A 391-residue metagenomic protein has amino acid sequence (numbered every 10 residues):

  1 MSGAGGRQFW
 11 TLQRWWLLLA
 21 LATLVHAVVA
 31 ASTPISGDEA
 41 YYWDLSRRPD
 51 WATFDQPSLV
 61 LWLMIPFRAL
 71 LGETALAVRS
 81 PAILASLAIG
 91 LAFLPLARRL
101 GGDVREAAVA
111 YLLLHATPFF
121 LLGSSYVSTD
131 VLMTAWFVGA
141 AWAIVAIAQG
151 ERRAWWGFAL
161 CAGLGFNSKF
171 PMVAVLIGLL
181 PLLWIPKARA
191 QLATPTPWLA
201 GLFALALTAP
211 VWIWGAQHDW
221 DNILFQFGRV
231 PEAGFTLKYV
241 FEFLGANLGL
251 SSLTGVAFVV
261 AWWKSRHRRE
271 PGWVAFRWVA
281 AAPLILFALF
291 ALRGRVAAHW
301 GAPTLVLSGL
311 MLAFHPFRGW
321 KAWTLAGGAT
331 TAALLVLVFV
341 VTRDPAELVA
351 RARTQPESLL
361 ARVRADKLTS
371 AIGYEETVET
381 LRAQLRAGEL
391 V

Functional and structural regions predicted by a protein language model:
G3-G6, W10-L12, F93-A116, T134-A135: Transmembrane-helix signature of polytopic, membrane-embedded enzymes that assemble or transfer cell-envelope glycans
L19, A107-H115, A162, F166 (+1 more regions): Short helix- or helix-capping micro-motifs that position conserved polar/aromatic residues at function-defining sites
S80-G101, G139: Transmembrane-helix motifs of polytopic, lipid-linked glycan transferases
G90-A92, L113, L132-Q149, G157-A162 (+1 more regions): Specific aromatic-rich, kink-prone transmembrane helix
R98-V104, A140-W155, A261-R268, P316: Membrane-interface transmembrane helices that cradle and orient dolichyl/undecaprenyl
F119-M133: Short acidic/glycine- and proline-prone juxtamembrane loop motifs at membrane-interface regions of multi-pass membrane
V175-P271, I285-F290, G294: Transmembrane-lumen/periplasm boundary regions of multi-pass, lipid-linked membrane glycan transferases
F317-S358: Signature aromatic-anchored transmembrane alpha helix within multi-pass, membrane-resident enzymes that catalyze glycan
